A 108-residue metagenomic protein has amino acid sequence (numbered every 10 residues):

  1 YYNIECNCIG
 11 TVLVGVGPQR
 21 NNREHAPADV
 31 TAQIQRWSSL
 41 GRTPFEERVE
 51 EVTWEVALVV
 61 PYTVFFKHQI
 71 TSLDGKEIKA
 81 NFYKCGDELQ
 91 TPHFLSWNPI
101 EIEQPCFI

Functional and structural regions predicted by a protein language model:
Y1-I108: Structural preference for beta-rich elements and adjacent junctions enriched in aromatics
